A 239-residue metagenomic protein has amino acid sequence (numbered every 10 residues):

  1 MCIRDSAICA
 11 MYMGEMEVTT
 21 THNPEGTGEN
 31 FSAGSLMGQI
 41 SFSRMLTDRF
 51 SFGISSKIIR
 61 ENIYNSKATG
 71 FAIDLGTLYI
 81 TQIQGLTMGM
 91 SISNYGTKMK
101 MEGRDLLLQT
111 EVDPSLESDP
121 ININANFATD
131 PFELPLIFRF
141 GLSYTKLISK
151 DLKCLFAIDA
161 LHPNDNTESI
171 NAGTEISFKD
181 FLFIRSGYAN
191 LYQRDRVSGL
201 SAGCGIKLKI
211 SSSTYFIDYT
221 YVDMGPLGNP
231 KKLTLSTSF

Functional and structural regions predicted by a protein language model:
M1: Sequence context surrounding c-type heme c attachment/ligation sites in exported
R4-F239: Subset of outer-membrane beta-barrel
